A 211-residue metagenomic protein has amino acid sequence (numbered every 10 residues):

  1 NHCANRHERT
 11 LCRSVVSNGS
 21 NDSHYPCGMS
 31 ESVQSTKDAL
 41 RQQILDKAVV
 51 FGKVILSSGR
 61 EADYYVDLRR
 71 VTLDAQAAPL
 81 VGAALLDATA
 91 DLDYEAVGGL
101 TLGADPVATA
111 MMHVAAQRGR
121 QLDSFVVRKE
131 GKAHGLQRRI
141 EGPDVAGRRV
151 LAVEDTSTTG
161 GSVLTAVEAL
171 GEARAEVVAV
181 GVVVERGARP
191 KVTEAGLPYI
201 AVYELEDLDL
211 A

Functional and structural regions predicted by a protein language model:
A4, E8, G19-D22: Short hydrophobic alpha-helical segments enriched in small aliphatic residues
S17-S20, H24-Y25, M29: Short, positively charged and aromatic/hydrophobic N-terminal segments
S30-L92: Active-site-facing substrate-recognition patch
E31-Q43, E168-A211: PRPP-dependent phosphoribosyltransferase catalytic core
D91-E95, V145-G147: Short helix-loop-beta connector
Y94-G103: Short glycine-rich phosphate-binding loop at a beta-alpha junction
A108-L151, T159-L164: Short, glycine/charge-rich flexible loops or terminal/linker lids adjacent to PRPP-binding catalytic cores
